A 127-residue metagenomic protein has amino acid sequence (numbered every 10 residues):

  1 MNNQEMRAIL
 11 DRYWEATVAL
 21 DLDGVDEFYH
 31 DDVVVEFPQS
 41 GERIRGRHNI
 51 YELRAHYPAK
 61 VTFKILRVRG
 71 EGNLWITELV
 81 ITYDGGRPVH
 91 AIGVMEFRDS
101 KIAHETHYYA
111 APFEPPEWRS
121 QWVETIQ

Functional and structural regions predicted by a protein language model:
M1-E27, D31, Q121-Q127: Short, low-complexity N-terminal intrinsically disordered segments enriched in polar/charged residues
N2-E5, Y51-Q127: A beta-strand edge to alpha-helix "cap/lid" segment located at domain peripheries
Y13-A16, E36, E78: Alpha-helix C-capping/helix-to-loop hinge sites
D32-V34, G85-G86: Short hydrophobic/aromatic segments of transmembrane alpha-helices and their interfaces
V34-R43, H56-P58: A short gly/proline-enriched turn/hairpin at secondary-structure junctions
